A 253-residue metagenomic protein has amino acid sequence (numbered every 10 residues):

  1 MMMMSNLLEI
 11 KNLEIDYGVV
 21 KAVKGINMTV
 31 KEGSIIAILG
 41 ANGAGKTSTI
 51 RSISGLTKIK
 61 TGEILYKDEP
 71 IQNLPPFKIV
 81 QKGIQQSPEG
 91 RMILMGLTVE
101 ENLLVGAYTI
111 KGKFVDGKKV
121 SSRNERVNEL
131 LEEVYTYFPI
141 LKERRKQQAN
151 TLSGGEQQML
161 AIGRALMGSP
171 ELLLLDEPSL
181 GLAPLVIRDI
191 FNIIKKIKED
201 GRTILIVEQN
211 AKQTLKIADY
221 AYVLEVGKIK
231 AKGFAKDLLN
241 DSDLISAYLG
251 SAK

Functional and structural regions predicted by a protein language model:
M3-K253: Glycine-rich phosphate-binding loops of nucleotide-dependent enzymes
